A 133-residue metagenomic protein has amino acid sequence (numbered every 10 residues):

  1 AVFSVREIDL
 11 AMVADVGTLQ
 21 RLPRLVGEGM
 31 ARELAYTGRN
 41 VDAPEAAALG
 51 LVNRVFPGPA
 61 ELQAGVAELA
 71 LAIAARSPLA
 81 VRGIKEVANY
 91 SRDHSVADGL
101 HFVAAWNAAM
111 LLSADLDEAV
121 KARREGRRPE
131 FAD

Functional and structural regions predicted by a protein language model:
A1, V52-H101, F131-D133: C-terminal long alpha-helix characteristic of the crotonase
A1-A35, L49, G65, L69: CoA-thioester-processing core
L19, E28-A31, Q63, A70 (+3 more regions): A general structural signal for well-ordered alpha-helical segments in protein cores
L22, A46, I84, R123: Terminal peptide-recognition signature
L34-A35, I73, V87-S91, W106-L111: Helix-loop "lid/cap" segments that line or gate small-molecule binding pockets
R39-E45: Acidic, divalent-metal-coordinating active-site segment for phosphoryl/phosphodiester hydrolysis, typified by short
L49-G50, G126: Structural motif
K121-D133: Terminal low-complexity tails and localization/encapsulation signals of metabolic enzymes
